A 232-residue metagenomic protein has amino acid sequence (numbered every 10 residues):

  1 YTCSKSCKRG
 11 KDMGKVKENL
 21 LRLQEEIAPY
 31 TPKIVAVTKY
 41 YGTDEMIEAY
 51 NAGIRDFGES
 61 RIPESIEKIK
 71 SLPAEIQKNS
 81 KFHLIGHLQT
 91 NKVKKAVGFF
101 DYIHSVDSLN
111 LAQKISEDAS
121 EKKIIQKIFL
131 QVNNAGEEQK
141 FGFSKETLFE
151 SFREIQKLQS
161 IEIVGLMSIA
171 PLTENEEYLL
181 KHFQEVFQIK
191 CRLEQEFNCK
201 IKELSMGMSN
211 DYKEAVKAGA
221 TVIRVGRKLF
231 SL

Functional and structural regions predicted by a protein language model:
R9-G10, L229: Short hotspots in intrinsically disordered terminal tails
M13-I189, L193-N210, V216-A218: Conserved alpha/beta-domain cores
H104, A220-L232: Gly/Pro- and small hydrophobic-enriched strand-loop and loop-to-helix capping segments that sit at the rims
M208-K213, R227-S231: A short, acidic, flexible beta-alpha connecting loop/helix-capping segment that sits on the rim of active
